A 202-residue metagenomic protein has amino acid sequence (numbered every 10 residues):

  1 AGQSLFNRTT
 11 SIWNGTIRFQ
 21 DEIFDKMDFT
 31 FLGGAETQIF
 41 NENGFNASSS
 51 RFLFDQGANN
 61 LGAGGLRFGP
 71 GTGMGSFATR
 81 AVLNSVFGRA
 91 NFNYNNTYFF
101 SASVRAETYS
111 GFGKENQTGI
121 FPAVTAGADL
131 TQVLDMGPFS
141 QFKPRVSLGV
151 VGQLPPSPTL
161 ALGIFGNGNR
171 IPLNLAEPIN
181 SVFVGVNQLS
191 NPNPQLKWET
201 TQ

Functional and structural regions predicted by a protein language model:
A1-Q202: Extracellular/periplasmic, surface-exposed regions of secreted and cell-surface proteins
